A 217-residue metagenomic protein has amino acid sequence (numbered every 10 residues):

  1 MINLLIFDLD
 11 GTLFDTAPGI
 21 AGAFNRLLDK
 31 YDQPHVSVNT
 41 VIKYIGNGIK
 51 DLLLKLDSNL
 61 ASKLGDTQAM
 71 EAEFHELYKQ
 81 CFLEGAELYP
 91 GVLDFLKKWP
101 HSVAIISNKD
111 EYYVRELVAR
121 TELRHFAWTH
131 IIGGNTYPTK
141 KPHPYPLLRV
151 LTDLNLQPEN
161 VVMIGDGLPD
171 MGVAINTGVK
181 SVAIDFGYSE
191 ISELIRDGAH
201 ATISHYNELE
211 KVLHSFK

Functional and structural regions predicted by a protein language model:
M1-K43: Active-site neighborhood of HAD-like aspartate-dependent phosphohydrolases
M1-N3, D110-E111, R115-K217: Asp-based, Mg2+/Mn2+-dependent phosphohydrolase catalytic module
I6-D8, I106, I164: Generic enzyme active-site microenvironment
A21, N25, V38, I42 (+3 more regions): An amphipathic alpha-helix signature
L27-L28, G48-K63, L117-V118, V150-L151: Helix-loop "lid/cap" segments that line or gate small-molecule binding pockets
D29-H35, N59-D66, E122-A127, N155-L156: Short helix-capping segments at alpha-helix termini
L54-L93: Metal-dependent phosphoesterase signature
Q80-I105, E111-R115, P144: Short, acidic loop-to-helix structural element flanking the phosphoryl-transfer center in phosphate-processing enzymes
